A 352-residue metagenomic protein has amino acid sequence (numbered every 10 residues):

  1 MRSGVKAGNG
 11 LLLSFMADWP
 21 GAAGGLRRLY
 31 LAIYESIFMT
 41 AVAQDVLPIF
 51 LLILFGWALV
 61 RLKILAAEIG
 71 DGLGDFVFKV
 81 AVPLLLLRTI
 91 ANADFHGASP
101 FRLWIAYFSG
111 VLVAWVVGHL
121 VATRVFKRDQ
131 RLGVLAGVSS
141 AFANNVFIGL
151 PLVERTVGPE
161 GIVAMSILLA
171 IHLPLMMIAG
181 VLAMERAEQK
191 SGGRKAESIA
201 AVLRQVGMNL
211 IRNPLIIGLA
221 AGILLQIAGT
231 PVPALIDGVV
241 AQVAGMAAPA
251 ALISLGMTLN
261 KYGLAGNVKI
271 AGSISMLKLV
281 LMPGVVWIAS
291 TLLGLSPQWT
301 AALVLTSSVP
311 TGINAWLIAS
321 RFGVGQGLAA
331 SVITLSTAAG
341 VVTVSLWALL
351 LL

Functional and structural regions predicted by a protein language model:
R2-S3: Low-acidity, Ser/Thr- and Arg-rich intrinsically disordered low-complexity segments
K6-S14, D18-W19, L26-L352: Alpha-helical transmembrane segments of multi-pass small-molecule/ion transporters
